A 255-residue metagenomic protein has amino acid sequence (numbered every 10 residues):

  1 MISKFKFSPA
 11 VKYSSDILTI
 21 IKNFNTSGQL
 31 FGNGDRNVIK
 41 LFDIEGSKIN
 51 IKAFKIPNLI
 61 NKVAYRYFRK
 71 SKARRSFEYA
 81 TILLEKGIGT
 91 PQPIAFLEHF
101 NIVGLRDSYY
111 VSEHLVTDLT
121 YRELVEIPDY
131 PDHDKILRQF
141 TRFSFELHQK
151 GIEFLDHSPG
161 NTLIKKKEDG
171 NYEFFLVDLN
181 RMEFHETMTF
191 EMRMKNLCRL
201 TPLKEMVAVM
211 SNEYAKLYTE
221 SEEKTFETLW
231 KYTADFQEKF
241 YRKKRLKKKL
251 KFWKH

Functional and structural regions predicted by a protein language model:
M1-Q29, K247: Juxta-kinase regulatory segment immediately upstream of eukaryotic protein kinase catalytic domains
T19-L119, Q149-K150, K249: Conserved ATP-binding subdomain of kinase catalytic cores across diverse folds
I39-F42, N50, R142-E183: Active-site acidic catalytic loop and adjacent metal/ATP-binding pocket of ATP-dependent phosphoryl transfer enzymes
I60-R66, R122-E126, E186-E191: Short acidic, glycine/proline-rich loop/turn micro-motifs
A73, I82-G89, R122-L155, P159: Conserved kinase catalytic-core helix
Q139-I164, E205, K216, E222-T228 (+1 more regions): Charged, low-complexity C-terminal accessory regions
N171-W253: C-lobe/activation-segment region of protein kinase-like
